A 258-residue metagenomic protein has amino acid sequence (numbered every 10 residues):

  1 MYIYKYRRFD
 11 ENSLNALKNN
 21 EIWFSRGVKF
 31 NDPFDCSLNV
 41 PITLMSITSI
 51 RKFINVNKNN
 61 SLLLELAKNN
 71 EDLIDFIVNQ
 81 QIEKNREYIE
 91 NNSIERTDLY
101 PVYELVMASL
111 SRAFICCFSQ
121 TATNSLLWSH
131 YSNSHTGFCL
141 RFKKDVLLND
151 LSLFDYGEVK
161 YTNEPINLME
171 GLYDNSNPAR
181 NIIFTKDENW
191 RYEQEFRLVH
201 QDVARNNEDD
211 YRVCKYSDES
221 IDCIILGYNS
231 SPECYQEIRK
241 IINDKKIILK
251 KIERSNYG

Functional and structural regions predicted by a protein language model:
M1-G258: Partner-binding and oligomerization surfaces adjacent to conserved cores of proteins that assemble macromolecular
